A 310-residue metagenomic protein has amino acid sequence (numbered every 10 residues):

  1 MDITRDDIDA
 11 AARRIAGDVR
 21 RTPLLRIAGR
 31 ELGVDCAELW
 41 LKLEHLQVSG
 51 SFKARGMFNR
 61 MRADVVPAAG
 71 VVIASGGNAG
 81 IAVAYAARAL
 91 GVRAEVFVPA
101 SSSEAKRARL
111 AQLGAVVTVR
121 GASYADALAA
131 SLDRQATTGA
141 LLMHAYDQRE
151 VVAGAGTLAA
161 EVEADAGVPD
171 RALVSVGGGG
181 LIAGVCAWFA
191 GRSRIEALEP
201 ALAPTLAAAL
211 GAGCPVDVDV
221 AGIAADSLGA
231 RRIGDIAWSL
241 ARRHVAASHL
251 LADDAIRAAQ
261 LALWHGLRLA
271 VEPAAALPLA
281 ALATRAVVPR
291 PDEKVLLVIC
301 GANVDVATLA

Functional and structural regions predicted by a protein language model:
M1-A310: PLP-dependent amino-acid enzyme catalytic core
